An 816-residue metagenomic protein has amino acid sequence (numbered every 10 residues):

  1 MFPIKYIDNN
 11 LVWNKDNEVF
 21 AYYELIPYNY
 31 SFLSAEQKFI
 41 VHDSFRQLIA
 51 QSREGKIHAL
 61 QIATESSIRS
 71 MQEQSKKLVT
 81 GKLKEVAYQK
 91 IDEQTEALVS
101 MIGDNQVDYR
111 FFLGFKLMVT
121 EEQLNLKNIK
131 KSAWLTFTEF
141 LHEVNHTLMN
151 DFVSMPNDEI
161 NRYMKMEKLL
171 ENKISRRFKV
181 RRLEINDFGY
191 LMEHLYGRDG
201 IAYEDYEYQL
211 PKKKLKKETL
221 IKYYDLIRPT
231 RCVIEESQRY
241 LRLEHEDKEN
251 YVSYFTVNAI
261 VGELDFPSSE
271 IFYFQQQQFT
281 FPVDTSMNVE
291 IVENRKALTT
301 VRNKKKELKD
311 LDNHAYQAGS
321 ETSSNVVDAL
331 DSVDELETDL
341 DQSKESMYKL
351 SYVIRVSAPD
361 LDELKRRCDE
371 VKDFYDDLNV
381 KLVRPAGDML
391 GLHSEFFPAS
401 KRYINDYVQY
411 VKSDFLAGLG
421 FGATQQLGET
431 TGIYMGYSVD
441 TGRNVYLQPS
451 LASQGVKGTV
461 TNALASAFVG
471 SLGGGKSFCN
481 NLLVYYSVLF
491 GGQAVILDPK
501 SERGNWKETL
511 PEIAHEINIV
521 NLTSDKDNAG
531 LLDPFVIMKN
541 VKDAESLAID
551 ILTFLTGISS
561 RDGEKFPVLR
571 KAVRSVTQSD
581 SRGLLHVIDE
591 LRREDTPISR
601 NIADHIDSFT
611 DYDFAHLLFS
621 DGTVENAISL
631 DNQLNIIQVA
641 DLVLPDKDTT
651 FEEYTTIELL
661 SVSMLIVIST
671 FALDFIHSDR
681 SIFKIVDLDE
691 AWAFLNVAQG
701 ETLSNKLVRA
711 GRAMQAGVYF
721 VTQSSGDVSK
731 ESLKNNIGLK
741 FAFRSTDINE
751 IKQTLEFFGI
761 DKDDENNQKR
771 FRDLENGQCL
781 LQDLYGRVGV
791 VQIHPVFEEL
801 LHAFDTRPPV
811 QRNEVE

Functional and structural regions predicted by a protein language model:
M1-Y410, G420-F421: Extended, folded cores of ATP/NTP-driven motor/assembly subunits in large transport and secretion machines
A35-R53, Q276-F279, V292-T299, V380-K381 (+6 more regions): P-loop NTPase motor domains
R53-K56, Y109, F490-G492, I517 (+2 more regions): Short glycine-/polar-rich loops that comprise or flank the Walker A/P-loop and associated switch/sensor motifs
S100-M101, N540-H586, S729-E816: P-loop NTPase motor core of the ASCE superfamily
N125, V439-V445, S450-A452, K457-G470 (+3 more regions): Charge-patterned, long linear interaction tracts outside catalytic cores
D312-H314, S450-G474, F478-V484, L497-G504 (+3 more regions): Conserved P-loop NTPase motor cores
Y485-V495, E508-T509: Post-Walker A helix-loop "phosphate-sensing" segment adjacent to the P-loop in P-loop NTPases
